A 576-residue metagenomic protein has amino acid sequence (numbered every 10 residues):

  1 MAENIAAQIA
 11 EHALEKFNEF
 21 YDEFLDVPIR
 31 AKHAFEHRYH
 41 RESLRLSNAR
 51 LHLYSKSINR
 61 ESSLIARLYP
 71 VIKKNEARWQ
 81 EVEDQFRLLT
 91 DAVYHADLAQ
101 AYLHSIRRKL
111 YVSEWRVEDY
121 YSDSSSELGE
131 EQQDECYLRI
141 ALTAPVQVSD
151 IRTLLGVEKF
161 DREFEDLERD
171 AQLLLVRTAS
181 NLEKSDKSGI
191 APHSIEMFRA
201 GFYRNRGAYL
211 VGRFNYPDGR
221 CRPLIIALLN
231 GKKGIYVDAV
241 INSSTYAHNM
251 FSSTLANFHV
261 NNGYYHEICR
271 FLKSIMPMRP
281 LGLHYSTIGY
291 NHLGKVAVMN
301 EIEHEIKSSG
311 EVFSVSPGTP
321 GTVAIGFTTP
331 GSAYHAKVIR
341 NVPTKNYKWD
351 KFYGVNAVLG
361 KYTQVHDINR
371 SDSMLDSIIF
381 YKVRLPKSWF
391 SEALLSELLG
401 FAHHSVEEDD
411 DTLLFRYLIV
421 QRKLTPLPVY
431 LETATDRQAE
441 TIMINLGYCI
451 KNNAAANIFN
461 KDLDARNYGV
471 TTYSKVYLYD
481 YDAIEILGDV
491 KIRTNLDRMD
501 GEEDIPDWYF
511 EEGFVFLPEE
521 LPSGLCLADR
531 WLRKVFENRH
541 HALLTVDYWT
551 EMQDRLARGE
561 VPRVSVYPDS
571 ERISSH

Functional and structural regions predicted by a protein language model:
A2-M250: Noncatalytic N-terminal accessory/assembly modules of large enzymes
Y137, A141-K159, Y264, T344 (+2 more regions): Secondary-structure junction/capping motif
P145, R169-K184, P518-H576: Long, compositionally biased intrinsically disordered regions
N181-T433, Q438-T441, N445, A455: Conserved ATP-binding subdomain of kinase catalytic cores across diverse folds
A336, F459-E512: Catalytic activation segment of kinase domains across protein kinase-like and atypical kinase folds
A357-D376, K491-L527: Active-site-adjacent segment of 2-oxoglutarate/Fe(II) JmjC oxygenases
N452-I458: Protein kinase catalytic-loop region centered on the HRD/HxD motif
